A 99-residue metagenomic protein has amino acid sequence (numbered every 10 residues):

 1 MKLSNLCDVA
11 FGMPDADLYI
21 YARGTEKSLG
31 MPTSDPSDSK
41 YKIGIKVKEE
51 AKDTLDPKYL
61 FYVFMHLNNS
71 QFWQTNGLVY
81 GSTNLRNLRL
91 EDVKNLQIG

Functional and structural regions predicted by a protein language model:
M1-Y19, I98-G99: Non-catalytic DNA-recognition/assembly elements of restriction-modification systems
L3-L6, L60, V93: Hydrophobic/aromatic residues in well-formed alpha-helices
V9, D53, E91-K94: A generic structural micro-environment signature that highlights single residues at secondary-structure boundaries
L18, K42-G44, N95: Generic structural signal for residues positioned in beta-strands
L18-A22, S28: Short hydrophobic-aromatic micro-motifs
E26-S82: A short beta-sheet element
K40, V79-G99: A short glycine-rich beta-alpha junction/loop motif
